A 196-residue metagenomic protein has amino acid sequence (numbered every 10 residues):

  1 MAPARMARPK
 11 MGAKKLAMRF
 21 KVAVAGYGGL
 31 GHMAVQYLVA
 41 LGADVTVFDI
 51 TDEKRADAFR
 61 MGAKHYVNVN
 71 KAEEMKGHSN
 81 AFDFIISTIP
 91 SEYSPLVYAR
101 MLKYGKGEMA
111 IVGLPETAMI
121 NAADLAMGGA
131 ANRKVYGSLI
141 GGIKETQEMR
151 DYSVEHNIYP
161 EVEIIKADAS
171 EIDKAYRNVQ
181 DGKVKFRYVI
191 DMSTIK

Functional and structural regions predicted by a protein language model:
M1-K71: Mid-domain Rossmann-like dinucleotide-binding core that forms the NAD(H)/NADP(H) cofactor-binding site
V35, R55, P95-A99, A122: Generic hydrophobic/aromatic pocket-lining and core-packing "Φ" positions
D52-K54, E92, E116: Helix N-cap at the beta1-alpha1 junction of Rossmann-like dinucleotide-binding domains, i.e., the first residues
K76-D83: A short acidic, Gly/Pro-enriched loop at the edge of an enzyme's catalytic core that lines a small-molecule cofactor
I86: N-terminal Rossmann-like NAD(P) cofactor-binding module of classical short-chain dehydrogenase/reductase
L102-K106: Helix-to-beta-strand junctions that scaffold the AdoMet/dcAdoMet cofactor pocket in Class I SAM-dependent enzymes
E108-A110, N121-I164: Rossmann-fold dehydrogenase core element
I143-K196: C-terminal hydrophobic helical "lid"/dimerization subdomain of Rossmann-like NAD(P)H-dependent oxidoreductases
